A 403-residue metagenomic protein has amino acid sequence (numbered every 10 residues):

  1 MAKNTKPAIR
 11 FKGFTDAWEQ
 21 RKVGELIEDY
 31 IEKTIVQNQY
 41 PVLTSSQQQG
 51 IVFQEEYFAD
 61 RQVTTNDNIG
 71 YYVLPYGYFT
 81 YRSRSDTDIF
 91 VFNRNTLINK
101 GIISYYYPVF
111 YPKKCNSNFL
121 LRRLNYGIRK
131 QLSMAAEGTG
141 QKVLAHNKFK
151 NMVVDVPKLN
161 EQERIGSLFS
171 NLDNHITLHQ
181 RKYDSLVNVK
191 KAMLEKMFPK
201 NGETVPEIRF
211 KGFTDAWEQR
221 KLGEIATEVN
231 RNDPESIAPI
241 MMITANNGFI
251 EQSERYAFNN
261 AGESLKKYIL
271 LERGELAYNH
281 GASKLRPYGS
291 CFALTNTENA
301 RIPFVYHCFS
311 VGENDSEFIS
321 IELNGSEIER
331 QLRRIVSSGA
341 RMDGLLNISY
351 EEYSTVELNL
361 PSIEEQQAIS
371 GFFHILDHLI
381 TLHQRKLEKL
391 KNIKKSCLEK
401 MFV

Functional and structural regions predicted by a protein language model:
M1-V403: Feature detects amphipathic, helix-rich regulatory segments
